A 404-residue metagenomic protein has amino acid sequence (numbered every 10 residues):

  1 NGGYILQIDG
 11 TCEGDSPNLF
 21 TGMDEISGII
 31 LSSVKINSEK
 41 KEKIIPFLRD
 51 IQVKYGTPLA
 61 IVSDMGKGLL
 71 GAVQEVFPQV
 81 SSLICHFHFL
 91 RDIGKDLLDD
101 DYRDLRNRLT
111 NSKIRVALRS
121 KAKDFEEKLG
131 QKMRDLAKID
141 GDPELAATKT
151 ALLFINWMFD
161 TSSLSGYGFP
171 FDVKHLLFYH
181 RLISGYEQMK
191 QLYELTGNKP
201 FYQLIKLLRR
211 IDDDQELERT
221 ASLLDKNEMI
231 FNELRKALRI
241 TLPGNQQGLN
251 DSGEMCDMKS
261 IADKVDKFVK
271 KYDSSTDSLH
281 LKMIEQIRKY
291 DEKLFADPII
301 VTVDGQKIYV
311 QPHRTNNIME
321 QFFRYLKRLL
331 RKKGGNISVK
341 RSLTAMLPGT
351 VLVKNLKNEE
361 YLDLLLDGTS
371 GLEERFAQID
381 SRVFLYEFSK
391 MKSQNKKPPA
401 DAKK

Functional and structural regions predicted by a protein language model:
N1-Q79, D99-R103, F125-L192, I318: RNase H-like nuclease fold core
T57, R103, L118, A122 (+13 more regions): Intrinsically disordered or highly flexible coil/loop and linker segments, enriched in small and charged/polar residues
F77-D101, L105-R106: Inter-helix linker motif
S82, V303-F388: Amphipathic alpha-helical/coiled-coil segments positioned at domain termini
D100-R119: A polyampholytic, Gly/Pro-enriched intrinsically disordered region
E127, N156-S260: Long, low-complexity or tandemly repetitive, helically biased scaffold regions used for multimeric assembly/adhesion
A237, T241-K271, S275, M283-Q286 (+1 more regions): Charge-dense, extended regions
M255-I337: Amphipathic alpha-helical
